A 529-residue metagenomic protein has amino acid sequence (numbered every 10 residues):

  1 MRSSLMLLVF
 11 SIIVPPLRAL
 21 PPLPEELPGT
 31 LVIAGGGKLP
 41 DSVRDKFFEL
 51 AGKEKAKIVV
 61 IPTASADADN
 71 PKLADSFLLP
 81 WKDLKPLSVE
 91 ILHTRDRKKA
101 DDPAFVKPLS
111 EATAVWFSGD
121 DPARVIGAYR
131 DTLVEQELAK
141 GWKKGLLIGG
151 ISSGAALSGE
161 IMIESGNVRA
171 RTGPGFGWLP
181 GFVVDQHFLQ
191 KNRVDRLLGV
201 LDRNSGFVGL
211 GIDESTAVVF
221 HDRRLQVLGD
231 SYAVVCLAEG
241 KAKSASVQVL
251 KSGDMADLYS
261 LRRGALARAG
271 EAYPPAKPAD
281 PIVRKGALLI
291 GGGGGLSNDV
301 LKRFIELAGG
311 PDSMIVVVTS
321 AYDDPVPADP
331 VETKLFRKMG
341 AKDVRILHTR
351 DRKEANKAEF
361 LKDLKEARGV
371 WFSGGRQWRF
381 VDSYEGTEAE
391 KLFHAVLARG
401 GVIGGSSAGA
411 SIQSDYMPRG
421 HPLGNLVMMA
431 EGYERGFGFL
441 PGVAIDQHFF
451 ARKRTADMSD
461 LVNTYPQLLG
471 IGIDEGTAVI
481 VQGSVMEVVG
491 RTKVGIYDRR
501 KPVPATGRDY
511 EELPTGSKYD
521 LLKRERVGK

Functional and structural regions predicted by a protein language model:
S4-P15: Bacterial N-terminal signal peptides
L20-E54, S65-D75, W81-D83, M162-P311 (+2 more regions): C-terminal and late-domain segments of enzyme folds
V43-R44, L73, F77, D101 (+16 more regions): Stable alpha-helical elements in mature extracytoplasmic
F48, A56-K107, I305-A308, S313-K362: ATP/NTP phosphate-donor binding region
A112, A367: An anion/phosphate-binding loop that grips the pyrophosphate of nucleotide cofactors and donors
S118, R124-D195, E366, S373 (+1 more regions): Class I SAM-dependent methyltransferase SAM-binding "motif I" and its flanking Rossmann-like core
